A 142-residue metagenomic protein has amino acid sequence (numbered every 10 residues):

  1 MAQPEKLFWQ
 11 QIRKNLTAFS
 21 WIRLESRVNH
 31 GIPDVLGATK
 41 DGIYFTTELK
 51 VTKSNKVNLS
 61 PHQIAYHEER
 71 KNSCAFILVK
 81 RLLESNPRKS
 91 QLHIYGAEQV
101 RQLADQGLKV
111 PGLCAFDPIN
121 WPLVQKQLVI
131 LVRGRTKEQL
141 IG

Functional and structural regions predicted by a protein language model:
M1-L7, D105-K109, L140-G142: Interdomain/boundary linker segments immediately adjacent to catalytic/signaling cores
M1-S26, K40, S90: Acidic-basic catalytic patches of nuclease active cores, encompassing PD-(D/E)XK and other metal-cofactor nuclease
G31: Beta-rich catalytic cores
V35-G37, I43-K53: Conserved catalytic cores of phosphodiester-cleaving nucleases, focusing on short active-site segments
K53-R70: Mg2+/Mn2+-dependent nuclease catalytic core
R70-R101: Nucleic-acid nuclease catalytic cores
K89-H93, L108-L113: Extended, alpha-helix-rich binding/interface surfaces that flank or overlap catalytic cores and mediate recognition
V110-G142: Charged phosphate-binding loop/patch that engages nucleotide di/tri-phosphates or the phosphate backbone of nucleic
